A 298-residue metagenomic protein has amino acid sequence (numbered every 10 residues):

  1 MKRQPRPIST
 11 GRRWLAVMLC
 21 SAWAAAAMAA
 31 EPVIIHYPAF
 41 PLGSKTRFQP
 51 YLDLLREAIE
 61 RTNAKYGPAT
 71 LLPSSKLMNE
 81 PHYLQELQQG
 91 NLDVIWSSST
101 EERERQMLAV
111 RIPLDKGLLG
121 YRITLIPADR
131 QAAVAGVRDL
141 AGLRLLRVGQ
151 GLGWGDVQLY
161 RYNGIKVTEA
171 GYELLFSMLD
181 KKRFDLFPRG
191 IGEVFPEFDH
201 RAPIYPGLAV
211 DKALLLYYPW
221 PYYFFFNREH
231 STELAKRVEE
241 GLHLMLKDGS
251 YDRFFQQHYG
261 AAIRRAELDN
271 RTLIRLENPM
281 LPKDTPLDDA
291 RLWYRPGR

Functional and structural regions predicted by a protein language model:
A30-M107: Extracytoplasmic small-molecule ligand-binding "clamshell" domains of the periplasmic binding protein/Venus flytrap
P32-F48, G136-G153, D185-L186: Short loop->beta-strand "edge-of-pocket" segments that line small-molecule binding or catalytic clefts across diverse
L55-T70, G136-G142, G151-E173, F198-Y205: Ligand-binding cleft/hinge of the Venus flytrap
P73-L92, Y162-N163, E173-E193: Short helices/loops that flank or line small-molecule/ion binding pockets
L108-L118, I204-Y218, A266-T272: Short beta-strand->loop
L114-Q158: A conserved helix-loop-strand patch within extracytoplasmic ligand-binding domains of the periplasmic binding
R122-R138, P219-E239: A bilobed periplasmic-binding-protein/Venus flytrap-type ligand-binding module shared by bacterial periplasmic
G241-R298: An extracytoplasmic/periplasmic, membrane-proximal ligand-sensing/linker region
